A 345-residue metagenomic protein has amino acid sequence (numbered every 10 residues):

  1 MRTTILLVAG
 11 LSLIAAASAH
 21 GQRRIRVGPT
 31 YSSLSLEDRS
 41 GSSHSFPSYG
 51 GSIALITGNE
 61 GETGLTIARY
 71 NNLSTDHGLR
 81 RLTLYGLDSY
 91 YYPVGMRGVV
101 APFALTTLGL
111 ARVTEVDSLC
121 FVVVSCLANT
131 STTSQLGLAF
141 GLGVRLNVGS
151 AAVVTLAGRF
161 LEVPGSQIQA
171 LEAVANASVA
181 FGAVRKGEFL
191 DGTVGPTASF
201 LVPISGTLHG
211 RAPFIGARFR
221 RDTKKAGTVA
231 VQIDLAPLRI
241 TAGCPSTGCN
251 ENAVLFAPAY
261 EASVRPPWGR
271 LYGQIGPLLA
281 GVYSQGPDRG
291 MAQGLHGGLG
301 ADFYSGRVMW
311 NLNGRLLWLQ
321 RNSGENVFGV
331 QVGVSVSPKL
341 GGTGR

Functional and structural regions predicted by a protein language model:
M1-T4: Positively charged n-region of N-terminal signal peptides that target proteins for export
L6-A15: Bacterial N-terminal signal peptides
A19-N71, T106, L171-V229, I233-L238 (+2 more regions): Short glycine/proline- and aromatic-enriched beta-strand/turn motifs that initiate or cap beta-hairpins
L36-S40, N72-H77, V124-T130, L161-P164 (+5 more regions): Extracellular loop and loop/strand-boundary signature of outer-membrane beta-barrel proteins
S43-P47, L79-T83, T130-G137, Q167-Q169 (+4 more regions): Short sequence motifs at beta-strands and strand-loop junctions characteristic of Gram-negative outer-membrane
A54-V122, Q135-L138, G216-L295, G306 (+1 more regions): Gram-negative (and chloroplast) outer-membrane scaffold detector with strong preference for beta-barrel transmembrane
L73, L82-Y85, N147-P196, G206-H209 (+4 more regions): Predominantly the C-terminal beta-signal and adjacent terminal strand-loop region of outer-membrane beta-barrel
